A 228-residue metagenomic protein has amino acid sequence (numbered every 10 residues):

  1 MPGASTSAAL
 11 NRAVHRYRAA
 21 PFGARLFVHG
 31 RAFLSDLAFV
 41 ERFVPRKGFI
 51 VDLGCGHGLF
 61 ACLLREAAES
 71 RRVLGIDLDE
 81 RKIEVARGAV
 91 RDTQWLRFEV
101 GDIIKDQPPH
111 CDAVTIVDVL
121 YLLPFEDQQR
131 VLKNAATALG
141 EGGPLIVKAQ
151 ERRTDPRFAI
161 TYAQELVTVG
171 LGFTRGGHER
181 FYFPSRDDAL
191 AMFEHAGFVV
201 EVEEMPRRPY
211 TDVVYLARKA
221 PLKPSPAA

Functional and structural regions predicted by a protein language model:
M1-F49, H57-Q107, I146-A228: Class I (Rossmann-like) S-adenosyl-L-methionine-dependent methyltransferase catalytic domain, capturing the SAM-binding
L53: Conserved beta-strand/loop positions that form the S-adenosyl-L-methionine
C111: Alpha/beta-hydrolase fold active-site loops
T115: A conserved beta-strand element that flanks and buttresses the S-adenosyl-L-methionine
D118-V119: Short catalytic micro-motifs in class I SAM-dependent methyltransferases
P124-F125: Helix-capping/helix-break motifs at membrane-protein junctions, especially on the cytosolic side just before or after
Q129-E141: A short glycine-rich, Lys/Arg-flanked "PGG" loop and its adjoining helix->strand segment in the class I
